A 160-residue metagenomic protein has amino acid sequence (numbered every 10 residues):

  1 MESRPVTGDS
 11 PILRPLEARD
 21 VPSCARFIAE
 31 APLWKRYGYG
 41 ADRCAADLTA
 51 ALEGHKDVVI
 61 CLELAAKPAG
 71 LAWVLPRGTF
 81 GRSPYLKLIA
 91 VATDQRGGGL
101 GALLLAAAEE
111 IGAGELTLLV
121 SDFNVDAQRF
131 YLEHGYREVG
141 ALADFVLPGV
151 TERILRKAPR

Functional and structural regions predicted by a protein language model:
M1-R19, R160: Conserved N-terminal entry element of GNAT/NAT acetyltransferase domains
P11, P15-R96, A102-A107, I111 (+1 more regions): Acetyl-CoA-dependent GNAT
D57, V150-I154: Short hydrophobic/aromatic beta-strand or adjacent loop that forms the aromatic wall/cage of a ligand/substrate-binding
L88-A90, T117-L119, I154: Short aromatic/hydrophobic contact patches that present stacked aromatics for nucleic-acid/ligand binding
R96, L118-R129, D144-T151: Conserved beta-strand-loop-alpha-helix junction that forms the acyl-donor binding cleft
L105, I111-D122: Conserved GNAT acetyl-CoA-binding A-motif
Y131, Y136: Conserved active-site tyrosine of GNAT-family acetyltransferases
